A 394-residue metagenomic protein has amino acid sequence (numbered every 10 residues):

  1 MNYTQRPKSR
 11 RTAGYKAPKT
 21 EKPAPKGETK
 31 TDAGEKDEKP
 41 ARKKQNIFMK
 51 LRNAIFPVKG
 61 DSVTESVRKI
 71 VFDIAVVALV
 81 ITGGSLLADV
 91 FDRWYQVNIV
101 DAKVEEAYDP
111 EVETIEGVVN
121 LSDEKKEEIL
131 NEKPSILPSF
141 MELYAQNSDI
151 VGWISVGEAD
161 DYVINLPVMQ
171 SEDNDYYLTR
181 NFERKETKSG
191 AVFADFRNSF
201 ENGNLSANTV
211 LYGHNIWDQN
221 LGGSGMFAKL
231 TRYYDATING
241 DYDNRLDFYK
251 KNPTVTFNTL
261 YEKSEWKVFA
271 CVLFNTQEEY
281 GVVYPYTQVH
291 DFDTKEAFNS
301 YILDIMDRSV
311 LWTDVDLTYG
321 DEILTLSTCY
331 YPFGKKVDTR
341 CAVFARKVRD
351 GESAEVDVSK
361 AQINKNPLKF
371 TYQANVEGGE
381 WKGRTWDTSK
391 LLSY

Functional and structural regions predicted by a protein language model:
M1-R52: N-terminal targeting leaders characterized by basic, low-complexity, disordered sequences that direct proteins
F48-L51, I55, K126-I129: Extended hydrophobic/Leu-rich segments
K50, A78-L79, N120: Acidic/proline-rich low-complexity IDRs
R52-T64: Juxtamembrane low-complexity tails/linkers enriched in Ser/Thr-Pro and polybasic
K69-D89: Hydrophobic membrane-insertion alpha-helices, especially the h-region of bacterial N-terminal signal peptides
T82-Y394: Solvent-exposed, non-transmembrane regions of membrane-associated and secreted proteins
